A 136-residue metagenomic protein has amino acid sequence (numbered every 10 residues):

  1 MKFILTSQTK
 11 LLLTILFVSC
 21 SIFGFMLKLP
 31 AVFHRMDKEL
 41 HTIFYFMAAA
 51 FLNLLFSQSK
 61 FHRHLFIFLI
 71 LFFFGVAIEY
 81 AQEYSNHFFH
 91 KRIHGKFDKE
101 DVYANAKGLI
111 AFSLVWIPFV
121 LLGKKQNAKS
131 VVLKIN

Functional and structural regions predicted by a protein language model:
M1-E100, A106-N136: Bulky hydrophobic segments
